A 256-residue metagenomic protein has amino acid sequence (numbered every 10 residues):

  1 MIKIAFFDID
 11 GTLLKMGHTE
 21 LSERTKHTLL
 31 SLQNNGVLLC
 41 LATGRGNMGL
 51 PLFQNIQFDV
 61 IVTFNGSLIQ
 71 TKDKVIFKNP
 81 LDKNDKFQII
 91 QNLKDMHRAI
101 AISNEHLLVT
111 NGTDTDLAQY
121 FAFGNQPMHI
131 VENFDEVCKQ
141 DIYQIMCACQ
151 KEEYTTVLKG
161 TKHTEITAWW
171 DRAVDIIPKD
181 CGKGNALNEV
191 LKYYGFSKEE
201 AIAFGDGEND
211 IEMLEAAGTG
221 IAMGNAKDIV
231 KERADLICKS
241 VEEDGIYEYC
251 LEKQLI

Functional and structural regions predicted by a protein language model:
K3-H18: Asp-based phosphoryl-transfer active-site loop
M16, E23-D116: Active-site phosphate-binding/coordination module
I56-Q57, N65, G160-H163, A216-A217 (+1 more regions): Short, structured coil segments at secondary-structure junctions
I56-V60, N79-L81, D116-F121, N185 (+2 more regions): Short, hinge-like loop/turn segments at secondary-structure boundaries
F58-G66, A122, I166-W169, I221-G224 (+1 more regions): Short hydrophobic/aromatic-enriched beta-strand-loop microsegments
N92, M96-A99, S103-F204, E208-A216 (+1 more regions): Conserved acidic, metal-coordinating active-site core of Asp-based, Mg2+-dependent phosphoryl-transfer enzymes
A216, I221, K227-I256: Asp-based, Mg2+/Mn2+-dependent phosphohydrolase catalytic module
